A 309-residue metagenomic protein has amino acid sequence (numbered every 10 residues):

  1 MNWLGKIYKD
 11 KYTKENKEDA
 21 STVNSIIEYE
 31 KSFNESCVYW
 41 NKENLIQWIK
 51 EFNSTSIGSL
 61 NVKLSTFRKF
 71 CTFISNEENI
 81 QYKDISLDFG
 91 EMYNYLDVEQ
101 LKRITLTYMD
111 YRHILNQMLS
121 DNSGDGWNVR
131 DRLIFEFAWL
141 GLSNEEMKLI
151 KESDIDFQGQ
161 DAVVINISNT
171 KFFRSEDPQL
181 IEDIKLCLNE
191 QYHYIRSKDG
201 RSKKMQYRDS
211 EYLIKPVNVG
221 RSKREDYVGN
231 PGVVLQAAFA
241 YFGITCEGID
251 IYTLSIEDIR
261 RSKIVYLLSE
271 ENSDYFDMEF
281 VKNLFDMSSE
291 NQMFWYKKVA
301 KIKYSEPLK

Functional and structural regions predicted by a protein language model:
G5-L87, L235, F285: Non-catalytic DNA-binding core/recognition domains of DNA-processing enzymes
Y39-W48, S143-L149, N272-N291: Short, charged amphipathic recognition helices of the HTH superfamily and cognate SANT/SANTA-like modules
F67, I134-F135, E145-I150, I264 (+1 more regions): Alpha-helix N-cap/helix-start motif at helix boundaries, enriched for small hydrophobics
K83-H113: Flexible interdomain linker/hinge and immediately adjacent N-terminus of the catalytic tyrosine-recombinase domain
H113-N144: Basic, Lys/Arg- and aromatic-enriched nucleic-acid-binding interface segment
F137-D161: Short, charged phosphate-coordinating catalytic segments
N166-V219: Basic, alpha-helical nucleic-acid-contacting "clamp/cap" segments
L235-E279, N283-E290, K298, E306-L308: Short, basic (Lys/Arg/His-rich) helix/loop patches that form interaction surfaces in the mid-to-C-terminal regions
